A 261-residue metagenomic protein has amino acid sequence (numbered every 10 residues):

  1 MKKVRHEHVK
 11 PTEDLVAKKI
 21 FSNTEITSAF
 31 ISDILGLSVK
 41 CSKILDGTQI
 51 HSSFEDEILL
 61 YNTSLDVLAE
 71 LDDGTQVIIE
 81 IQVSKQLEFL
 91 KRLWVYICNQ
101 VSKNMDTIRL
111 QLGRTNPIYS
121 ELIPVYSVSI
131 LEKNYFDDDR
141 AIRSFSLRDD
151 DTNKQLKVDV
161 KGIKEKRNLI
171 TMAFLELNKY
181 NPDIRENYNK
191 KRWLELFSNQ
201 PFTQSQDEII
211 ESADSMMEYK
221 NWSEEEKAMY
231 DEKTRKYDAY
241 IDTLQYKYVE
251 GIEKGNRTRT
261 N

Functional and structural regions predicted by a protein language model:
M1-T171, E250: Accessory alpha/beta interaction modules
K2-P11, L68-E70, Q76-Q82, Y188-N261: Short, charged alpha-helical interaction segments and adjacent helix-coil junctions
I20-T24, I118, D183-N187, T203-D207: Generic detection of long, well-ordered alpha-helical segments
S129, F174-E176, E218: Short, well-ordered beta-strand micro-motif
K157-R185, K190-F202: Upstream accessory/linker segments immediately N-terminal to the RecA-like ATPase cores of bacterial MutS and a subset
